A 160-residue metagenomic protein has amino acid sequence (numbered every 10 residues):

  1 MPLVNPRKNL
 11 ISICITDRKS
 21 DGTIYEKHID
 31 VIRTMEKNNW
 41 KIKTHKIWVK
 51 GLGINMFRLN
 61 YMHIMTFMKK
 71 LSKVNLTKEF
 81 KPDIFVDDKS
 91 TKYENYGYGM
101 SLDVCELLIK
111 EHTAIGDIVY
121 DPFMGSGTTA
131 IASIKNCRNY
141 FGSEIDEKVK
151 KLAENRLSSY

Functional and structural regions predicted by a protein language model:
M1-S143, K148-K151: Core catalytic lobe of class I
E154-Y160: Short, conserved SAM-binding/catalytic segment of Class I S-adenosyl-L-methionine-dependent methyltransferases
